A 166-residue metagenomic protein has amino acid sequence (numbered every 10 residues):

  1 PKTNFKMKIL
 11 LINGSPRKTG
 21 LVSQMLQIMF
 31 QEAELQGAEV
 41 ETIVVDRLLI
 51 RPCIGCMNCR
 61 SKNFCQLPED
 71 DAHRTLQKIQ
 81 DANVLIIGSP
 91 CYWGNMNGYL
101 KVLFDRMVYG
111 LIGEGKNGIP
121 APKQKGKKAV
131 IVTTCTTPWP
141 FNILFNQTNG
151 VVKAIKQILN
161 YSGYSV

Functional and structural regions predicted by a protein language model:
P1-K2, I158: Low-complexity/repetitive intrinsically disordered segments
K2-I112: N-terminal beta1-alpha1-beta2 submodule of the flavodoxin-like/Rossmannoid cofactor-binding fold
Q36, R74, D81-V84, S89 (+1 more regions): FMN-binding flavodoxin-like domain, especially the glycine-rich phosphate-binding loop
